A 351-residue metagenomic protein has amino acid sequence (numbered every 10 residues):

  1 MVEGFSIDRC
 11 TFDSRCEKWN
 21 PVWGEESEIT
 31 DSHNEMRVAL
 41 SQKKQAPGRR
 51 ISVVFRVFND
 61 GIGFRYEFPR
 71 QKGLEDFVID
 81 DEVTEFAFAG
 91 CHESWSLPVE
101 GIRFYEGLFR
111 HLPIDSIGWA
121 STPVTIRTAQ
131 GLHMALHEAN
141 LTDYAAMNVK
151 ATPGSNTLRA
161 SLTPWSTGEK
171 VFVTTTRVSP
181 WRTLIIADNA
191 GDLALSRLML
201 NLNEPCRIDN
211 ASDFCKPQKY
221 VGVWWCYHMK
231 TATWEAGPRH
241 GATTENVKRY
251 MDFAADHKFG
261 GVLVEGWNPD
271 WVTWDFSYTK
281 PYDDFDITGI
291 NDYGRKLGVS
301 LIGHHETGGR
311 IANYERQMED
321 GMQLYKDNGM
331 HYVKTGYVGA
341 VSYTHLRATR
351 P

Functional and structural regions predicted by a protein language model:
M1-I208: N-terminal accessory beta-strand-rich subdomains and adjacent acidic, glycine-rich linkers that precede catalytic cores
T30, V54, T175, D213 (+3 more regions): Catalytic cores of large soluble enzymes that bind and process phosphate-bearing ligands
V78-I79, V99, S196, W234 (+3 more regions): A generic "cationic amphipathic patch" detector
W95-E100, I117-G118, D213-P217, V333-Y337: Short C-terminal domain-edge/linker segments immediately following a structured domain
R177-D192, S196-M251, H257: An acidic-aromatic substrate-binding cleft motif
V221-G222, C226-Y343: Aromatic-lined carbohydrate-binding/catalytic grooves of carbohydrate-active enzymes
T344-P351: Conserved small/polar residues in nucleotide/adenosyl-binding loops
